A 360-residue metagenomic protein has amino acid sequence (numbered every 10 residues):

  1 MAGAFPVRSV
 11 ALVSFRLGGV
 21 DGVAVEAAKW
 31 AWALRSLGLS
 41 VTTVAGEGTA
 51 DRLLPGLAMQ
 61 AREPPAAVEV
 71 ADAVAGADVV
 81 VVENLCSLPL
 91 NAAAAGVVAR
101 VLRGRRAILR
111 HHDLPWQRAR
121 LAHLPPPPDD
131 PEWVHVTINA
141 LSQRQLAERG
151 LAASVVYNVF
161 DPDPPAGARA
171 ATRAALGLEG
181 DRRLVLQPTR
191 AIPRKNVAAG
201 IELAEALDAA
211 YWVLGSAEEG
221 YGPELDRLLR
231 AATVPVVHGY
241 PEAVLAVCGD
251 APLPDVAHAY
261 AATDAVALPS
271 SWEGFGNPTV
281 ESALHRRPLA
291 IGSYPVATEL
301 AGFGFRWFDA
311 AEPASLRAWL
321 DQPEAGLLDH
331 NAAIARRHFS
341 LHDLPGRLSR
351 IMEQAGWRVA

Functional and structural regions predicted by a protein language model:
L12, E179-K195, I201-D208, W212-L214: Conserved donor-binding/catalytic core segment of Leloir-type glycosyltransferases
A67, L124, P165-L178: A short helix/loop element that forms part of the nucleotide-sugar donor recognition site in Leloir-type
W116, D129-A168: Donor nucleotide-sugar binding/catalytic pocket of nucleotide-sugar-dependent glycosyltransferases
P223-A257: Nucleotide-activated donor-binding/catalytic signature segment of Leloir-type glycosyltransferases, i.e., the conserved
S271: Aromatic "clamp/platform" in nucleotide-sugar-dependent glycosyltransferases that forms part of the donor/acceptor
T279, P288-G292, W307: Short hydrophobic beta-strand element within catalytic cores of glycosyltransferases and related nucleotide-activated
T298-D321: Change "using UDP/GDP/dTDP sugars" to "using nucleotide sugars
A311, D321-A355, V359: A charged, aromatic-enriched C-terminal amphipathic alpha-helix characteristic of glycosyltransferases across folds
